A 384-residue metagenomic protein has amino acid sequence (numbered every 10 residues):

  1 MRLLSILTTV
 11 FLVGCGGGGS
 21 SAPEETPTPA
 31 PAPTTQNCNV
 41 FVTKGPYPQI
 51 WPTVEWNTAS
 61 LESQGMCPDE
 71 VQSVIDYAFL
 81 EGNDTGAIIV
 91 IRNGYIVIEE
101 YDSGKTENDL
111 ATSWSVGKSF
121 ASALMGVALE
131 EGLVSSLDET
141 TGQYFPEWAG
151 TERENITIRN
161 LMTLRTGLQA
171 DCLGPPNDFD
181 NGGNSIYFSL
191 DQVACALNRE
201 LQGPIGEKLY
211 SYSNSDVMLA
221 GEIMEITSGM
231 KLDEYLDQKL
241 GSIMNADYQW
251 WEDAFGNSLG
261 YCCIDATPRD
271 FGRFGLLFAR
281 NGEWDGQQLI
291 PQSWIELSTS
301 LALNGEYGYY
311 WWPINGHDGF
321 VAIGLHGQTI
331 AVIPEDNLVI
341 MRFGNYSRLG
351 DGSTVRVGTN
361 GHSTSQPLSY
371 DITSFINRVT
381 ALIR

Functional and structural regions predicted by a protein language model:
M1-V13: Sec-dependent bacterial lipoprotein signal peptides
G16-T106, L129-S135, T163, L190 (+1 more regions): N-terminal leader/targeting segments and the immediately adjacent pre-domain N-terminus
T34-Q36, G324-R384: Structured C-terminal helix/loop/strand segments within mature extracytoplasmic catalytic/sensor domains
G94, A111-L137, L161, A220-M224 (+2 more regions): Active-site SXXK
Y101, E107-N108, L173-C262: Catalytic-site signature segments of enzymes, centered on catalytic residues
E131-Q169, L201, S228-A266: Active-site helix/loop module of the DD-peptidase/beta-lactamase fold, centered on the serine-lysine SxxK catalytic
D216-I223, C262-E283, Q328-N345: Active-site-proximal alpha-helical segments within enzyme catalytic domains
Y248, Q292-M341: Active-site Gly/Thr loop motif
